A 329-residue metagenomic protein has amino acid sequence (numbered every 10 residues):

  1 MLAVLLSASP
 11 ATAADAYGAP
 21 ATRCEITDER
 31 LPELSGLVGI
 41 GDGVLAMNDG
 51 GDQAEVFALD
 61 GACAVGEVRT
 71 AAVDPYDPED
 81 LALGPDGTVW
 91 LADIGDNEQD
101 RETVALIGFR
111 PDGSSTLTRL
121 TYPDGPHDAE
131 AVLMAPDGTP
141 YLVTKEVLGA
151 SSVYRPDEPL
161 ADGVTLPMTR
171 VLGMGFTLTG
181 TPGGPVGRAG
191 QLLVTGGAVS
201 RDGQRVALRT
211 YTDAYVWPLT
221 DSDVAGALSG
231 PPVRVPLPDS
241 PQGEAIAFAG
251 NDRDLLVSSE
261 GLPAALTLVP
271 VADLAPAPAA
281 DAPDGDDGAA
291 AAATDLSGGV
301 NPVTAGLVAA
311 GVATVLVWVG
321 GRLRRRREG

Functional and structural regions predicted by a protein language model:
M1-A8: Bacterial N-terminal signal peptides
T12-G329: Sequence/structural signature of beta-propeller domains
